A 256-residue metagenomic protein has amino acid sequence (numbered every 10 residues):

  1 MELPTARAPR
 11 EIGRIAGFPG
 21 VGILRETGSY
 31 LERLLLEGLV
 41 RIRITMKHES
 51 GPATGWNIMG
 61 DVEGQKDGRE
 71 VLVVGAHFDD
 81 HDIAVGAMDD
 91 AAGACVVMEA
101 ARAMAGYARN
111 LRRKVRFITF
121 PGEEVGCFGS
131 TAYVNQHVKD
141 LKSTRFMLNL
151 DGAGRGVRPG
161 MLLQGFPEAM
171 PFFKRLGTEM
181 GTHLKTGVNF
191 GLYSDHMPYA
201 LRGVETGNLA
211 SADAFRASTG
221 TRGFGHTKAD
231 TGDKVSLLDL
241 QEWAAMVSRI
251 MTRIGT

Functional and structural regions predicted by a protein language model:
A6-A87, E99-R112: Soluble metallo-hydrolase cores and metallopeptidase-like ectodomains found primarily in the secretory/periplasmic
R10, F18-I23, G28-S29, F120-R222: Metal-dependent peptidase/peptidase-like ectodomains
A16-V21, M46-E49, D80-D90, T119 (+4 more regions): Second-shell loop/turn segments in exported
V21, R216-T256: His/Asp/Glu-rich mid-to-C-terminal helical/loop segments that flank catalytic regions of hydrolases
L72-G75, R112-P121, F146-N149: Beta-strand segments within the central parallel beta-sheet cores of soluble alpha/beta enzyme folds
A91-E99, F128, A132, E242-A245: Short amphipathic alpha-helical face segments that pack within enzyme cores and frequently flank/anchor catalytic
M98-G106, R175, R249-R253: Short glycine/serine- and small hydrophobic-enriched flexible loop segments
